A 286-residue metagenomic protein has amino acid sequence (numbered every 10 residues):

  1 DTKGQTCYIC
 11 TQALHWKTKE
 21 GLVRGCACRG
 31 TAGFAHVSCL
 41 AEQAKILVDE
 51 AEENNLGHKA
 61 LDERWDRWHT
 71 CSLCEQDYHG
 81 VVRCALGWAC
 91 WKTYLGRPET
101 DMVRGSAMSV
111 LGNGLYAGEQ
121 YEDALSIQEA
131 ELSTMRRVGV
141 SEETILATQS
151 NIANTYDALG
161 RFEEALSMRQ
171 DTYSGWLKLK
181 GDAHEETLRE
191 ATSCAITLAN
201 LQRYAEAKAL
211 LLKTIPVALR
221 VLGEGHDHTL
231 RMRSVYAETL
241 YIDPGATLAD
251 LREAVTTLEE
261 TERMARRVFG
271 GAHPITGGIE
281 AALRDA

Functional and structural regions predicted by a protein language model:
D1-K19, G25: Proximal pre-RING flanking segment of RING-type E3 ubiquitin ligases
G4-Y8, C26-C39: N-terminal Skp1-binding subsegment of the F-box domain
Q12-W16, A32, V37-A286: Intrinsic-disorder-linked linear interaction elements in eukaryotic regulatory proteins
